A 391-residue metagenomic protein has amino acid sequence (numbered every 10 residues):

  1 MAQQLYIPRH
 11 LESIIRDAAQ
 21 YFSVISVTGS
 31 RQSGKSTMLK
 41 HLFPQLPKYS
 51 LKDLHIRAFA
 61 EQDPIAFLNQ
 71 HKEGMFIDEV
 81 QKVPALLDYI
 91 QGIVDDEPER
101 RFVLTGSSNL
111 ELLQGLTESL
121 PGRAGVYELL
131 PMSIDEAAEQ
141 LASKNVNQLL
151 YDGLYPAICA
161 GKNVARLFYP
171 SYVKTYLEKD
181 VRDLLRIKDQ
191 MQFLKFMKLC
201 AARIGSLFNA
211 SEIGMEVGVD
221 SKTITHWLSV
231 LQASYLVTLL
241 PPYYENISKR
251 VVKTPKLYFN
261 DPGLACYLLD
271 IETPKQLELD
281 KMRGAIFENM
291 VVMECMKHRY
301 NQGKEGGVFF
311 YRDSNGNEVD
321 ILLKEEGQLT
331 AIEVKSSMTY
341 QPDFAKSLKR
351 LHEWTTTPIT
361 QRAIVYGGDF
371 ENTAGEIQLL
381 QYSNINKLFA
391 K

Functional and structural regions predicted by a protein language model:
M1-R16: N-terminal pre-Walker A segment at the start of P-loop NTPase domains
V27: Hydrophobic anchor at the beta1->P-loop junction of P-loop NTPases
K35: Conserved lysine of the Walker
M38: Hydrophobic positions on the alpha1 helix immediately C-terminal to the Walker A/P-loop
E61-V103: Conserved nucleotide-sensing/catalytic segment adjacent to the nucleotide-binding pocket in NTP-handling enzymes
L110-G125, A142: Short regulatory helix/loop adjacent to the ATP-binding pocket of P-loop NTPases
L141, G367-K391: Domain-level recognition of nuclease-like catalytic cores that cleave nucleotide substrates
N163, L167-L329: Accessory nucleic acid-recognition modules appended to NTPase machines
